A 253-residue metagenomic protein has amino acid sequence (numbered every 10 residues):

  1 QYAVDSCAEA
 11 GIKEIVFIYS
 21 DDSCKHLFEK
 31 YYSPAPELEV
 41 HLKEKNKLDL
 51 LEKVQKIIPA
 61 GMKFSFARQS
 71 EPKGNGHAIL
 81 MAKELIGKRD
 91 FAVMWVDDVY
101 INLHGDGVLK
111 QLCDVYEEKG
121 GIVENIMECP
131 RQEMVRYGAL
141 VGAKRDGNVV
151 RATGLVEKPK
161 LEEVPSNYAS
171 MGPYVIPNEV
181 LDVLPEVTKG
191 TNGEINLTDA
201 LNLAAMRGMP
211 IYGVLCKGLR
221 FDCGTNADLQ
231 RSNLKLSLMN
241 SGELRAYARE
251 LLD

Functional and structural regions predicted by a protein language model:
Q1-W95, Y100: Conserved N-terminal catalytic core of the sugar/cofactor nucleotidyltransferase
S6, A10, M81-L85, Q111 (+3 more regions): A generic secondary-structure signal
F17, V93, E124-N125, G213: Structural beta-sheet core signal
L80-L85, Y137-G142, S170-M171, A227-R231: Short, surface-exposed amphipathic charged segments that create phosphate/polyanion-binding patches used for binding
K88, N148-R151, P165-D253: Conserved alpha/beta core of the MobA/IspD/sugar-nucleotide pyrophosphorylase nucleotidyltransferase superfamily
V99-V183, V187, T191: Conserved core of the sugar-phosphate nucleotidyltransferase
